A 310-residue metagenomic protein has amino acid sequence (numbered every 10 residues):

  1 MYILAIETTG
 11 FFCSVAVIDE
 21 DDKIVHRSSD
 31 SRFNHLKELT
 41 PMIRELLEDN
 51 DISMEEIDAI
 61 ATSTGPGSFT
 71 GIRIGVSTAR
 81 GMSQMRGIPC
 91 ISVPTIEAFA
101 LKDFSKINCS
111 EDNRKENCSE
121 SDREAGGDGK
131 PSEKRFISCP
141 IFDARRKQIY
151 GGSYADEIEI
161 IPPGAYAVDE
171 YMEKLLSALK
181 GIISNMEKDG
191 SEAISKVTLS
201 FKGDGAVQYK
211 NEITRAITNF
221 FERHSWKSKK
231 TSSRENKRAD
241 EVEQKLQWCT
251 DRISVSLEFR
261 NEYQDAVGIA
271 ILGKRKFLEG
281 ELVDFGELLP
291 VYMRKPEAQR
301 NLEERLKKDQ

Functional and structural regions predicted by a protein language model:
M1-T64, I91, Y263: N-terminal beta-alpha supersecondary unit
L36, T40, A79, K210 (+1 more regions): A general structural signal for well-ordered alpha-helical segments in protein cores
L46-N50, M85, D103, A266-F277: Stable alpha-helical structural segments in soluble proteins, enriched in small hydrophobic residues
A61-T95: DPxDG-like acidic metal-binding loop motif
P89-Y263, Y292, A298: Surface "functional belts" at beta-alpha junctions
R146, E281-Q310: Flexible, low-complexity linker/boundary loops enriched in proline and small hydrophobic residues that flank enzymatic
D240-K245, F259-P290: Glycine-rich phosphate-binding/hydrolytic loop that grips phosphoryl groups
